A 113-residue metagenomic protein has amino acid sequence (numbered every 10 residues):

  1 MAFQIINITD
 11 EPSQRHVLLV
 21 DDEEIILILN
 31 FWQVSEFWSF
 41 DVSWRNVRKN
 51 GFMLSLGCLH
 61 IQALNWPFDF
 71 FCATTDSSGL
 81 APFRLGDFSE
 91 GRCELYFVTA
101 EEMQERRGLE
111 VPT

Functional and structural regions predicted by a protein language model:
M1-V20, L54-L56: Short acidic, Pro/Gly- and aromatic-enriched capping/linker segments at domain boundaries
N7-T9, F31, G86: Short, exposed beta-strand/loop patches in secreted or surface proteins that constitute
H16, I28-F31, N46: Compact, well-ordered interaction domains used in eukaryotic information-processing assemblies
H16, W38, C93: Short beta-strand/loop motifs in extracellular/secreted proteins, especially within beta-sandwich accessory domains
D22-E24: Glycine-centered positions within short beta-strands or beta-hairpins
Q33-A81: Acidic, aromatic-enriched beta-alpha/helix-loop junctions
G86-T113: C-terminal charged interaction modules
